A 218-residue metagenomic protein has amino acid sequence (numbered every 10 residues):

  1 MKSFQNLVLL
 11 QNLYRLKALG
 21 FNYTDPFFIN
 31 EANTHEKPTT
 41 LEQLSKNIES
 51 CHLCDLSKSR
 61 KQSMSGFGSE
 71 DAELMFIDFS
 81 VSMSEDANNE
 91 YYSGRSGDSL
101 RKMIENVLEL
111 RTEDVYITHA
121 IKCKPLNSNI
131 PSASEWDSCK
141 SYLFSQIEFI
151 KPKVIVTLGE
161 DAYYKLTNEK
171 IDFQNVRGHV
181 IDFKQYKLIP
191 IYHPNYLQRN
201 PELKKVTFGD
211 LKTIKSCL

Functional and structural regions predicted by a protein language model:
K2-S3, L7, Q11-L218: A polyanion-binding, active-site-adjacent surface
